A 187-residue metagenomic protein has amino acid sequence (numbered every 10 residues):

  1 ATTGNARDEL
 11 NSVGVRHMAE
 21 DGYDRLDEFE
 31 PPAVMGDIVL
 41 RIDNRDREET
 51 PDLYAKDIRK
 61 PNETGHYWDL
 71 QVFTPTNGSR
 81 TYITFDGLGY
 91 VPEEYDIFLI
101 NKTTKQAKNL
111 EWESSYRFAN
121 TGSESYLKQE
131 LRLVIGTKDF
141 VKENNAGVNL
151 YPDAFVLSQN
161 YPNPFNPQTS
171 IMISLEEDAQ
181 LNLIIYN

Functional and structural regions predicted by a protein language model:
A1-P162, N166-I173, Q180-I185: Compositionally biased Ser/Thr/Gly- and acidic/asparagine-rich, proline-interspersed low-complexity stretches
